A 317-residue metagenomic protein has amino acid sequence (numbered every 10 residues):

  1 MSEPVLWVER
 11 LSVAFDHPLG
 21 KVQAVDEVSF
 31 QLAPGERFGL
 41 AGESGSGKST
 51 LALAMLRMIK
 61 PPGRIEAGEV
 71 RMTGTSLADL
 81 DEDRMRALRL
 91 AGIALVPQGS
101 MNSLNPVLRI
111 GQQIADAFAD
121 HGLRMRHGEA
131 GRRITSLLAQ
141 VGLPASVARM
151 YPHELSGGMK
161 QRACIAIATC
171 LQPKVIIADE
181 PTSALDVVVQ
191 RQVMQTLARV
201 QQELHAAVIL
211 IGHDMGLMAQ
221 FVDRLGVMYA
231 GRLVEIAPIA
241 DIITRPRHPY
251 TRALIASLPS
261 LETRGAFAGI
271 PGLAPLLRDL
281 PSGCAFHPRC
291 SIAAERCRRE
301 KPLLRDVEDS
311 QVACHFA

Functional and structural regions predicted by a protein language model:
S2-V5, A14-E27, M58-R64, D81-M85 (+2 more regions): A short, flexible loop at the N-terminus of ABC-type nucleotide-binding domains that lies
P4, I236-A317: Short catalytic/signature loops enriched in Gly
E43, R57, I177, P181 (+1 more regions): P-loop NTP-binding/switch modules centered on Walker-like glycine-rich loops
R64-S76: Conserved ABC transporter NBD signature motif
S76, G128-S146, I255: Conserved ABC ATPase "signature" region
Y151-L155, M159: Conserved ABC ATPase signature
C170-K174: A short, proline-enriched helix->beta-strand linker immediately N-terminal to the Walker B motif in ABC-type P-loop
